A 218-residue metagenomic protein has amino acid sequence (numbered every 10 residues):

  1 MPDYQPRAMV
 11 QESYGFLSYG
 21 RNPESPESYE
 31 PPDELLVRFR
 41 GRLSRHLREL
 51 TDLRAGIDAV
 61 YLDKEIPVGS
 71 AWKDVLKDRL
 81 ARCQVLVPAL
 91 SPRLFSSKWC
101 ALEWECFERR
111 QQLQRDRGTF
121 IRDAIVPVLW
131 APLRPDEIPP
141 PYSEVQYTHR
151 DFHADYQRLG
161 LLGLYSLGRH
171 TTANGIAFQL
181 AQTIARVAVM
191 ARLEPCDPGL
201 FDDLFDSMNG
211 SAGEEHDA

Functional and structural regions predicted by a protein language model:
M1-R48, W72, R79, F120-A218: C-terminal interaction surface of TIR/SEFIR-family domains
P2-R7, Y61-D116, N174: TIR-domain catalytic/interaction hotspot
R45-A59, R109-D123: Short mixed-charge
G56, Q84-V85, G118, E137: Homeobox/homeodomain signature
